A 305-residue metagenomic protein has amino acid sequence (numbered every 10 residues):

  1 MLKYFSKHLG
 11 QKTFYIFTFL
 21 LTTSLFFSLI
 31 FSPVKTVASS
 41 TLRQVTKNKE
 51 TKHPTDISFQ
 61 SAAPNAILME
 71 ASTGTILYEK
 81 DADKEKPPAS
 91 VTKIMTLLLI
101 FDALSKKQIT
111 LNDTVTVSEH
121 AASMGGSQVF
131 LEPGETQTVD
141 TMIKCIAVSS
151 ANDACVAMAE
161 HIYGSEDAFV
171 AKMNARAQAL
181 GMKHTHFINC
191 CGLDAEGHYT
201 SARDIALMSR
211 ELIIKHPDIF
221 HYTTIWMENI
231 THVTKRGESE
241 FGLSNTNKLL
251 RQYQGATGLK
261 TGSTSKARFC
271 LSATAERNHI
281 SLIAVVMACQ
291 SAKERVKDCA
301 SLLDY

Functional and structural regions predicted by a protein language model:
M1-L9: N-terminal secretory signal peptides that target proteins for export/translocation
H8, K12, K215-H216: Residue-level recognition of alpha-helix termini/interfacial anchor residues
Q11, Y15-F17, V170, A292: Generic alpha-helix initiation/capping and coil-helix boundary signal
F14-P33: Sec-dependent N-terminal signal peptides of Gram-positive bacterial secreted proteins and lipoproteins
L21, L111, S244-N245: A generic structural signal for well-ordered coil/turn residues at beta-strand boundaries that shape enzyme active-site
S28-S39, K266, L302: Domain-scale selection of a single, long terminal region that carries the protein's primary operational module
T36-R203, S209-I214: Active-site-adjacent loops and short helices of periplasmic peptidoglycan-processing enzymes
M182-H186, C190, D194-Y305: Domain-terminus/edge residues, biased toward the C-terminal soluble/receptor-binding domains of extracytoplasmic
